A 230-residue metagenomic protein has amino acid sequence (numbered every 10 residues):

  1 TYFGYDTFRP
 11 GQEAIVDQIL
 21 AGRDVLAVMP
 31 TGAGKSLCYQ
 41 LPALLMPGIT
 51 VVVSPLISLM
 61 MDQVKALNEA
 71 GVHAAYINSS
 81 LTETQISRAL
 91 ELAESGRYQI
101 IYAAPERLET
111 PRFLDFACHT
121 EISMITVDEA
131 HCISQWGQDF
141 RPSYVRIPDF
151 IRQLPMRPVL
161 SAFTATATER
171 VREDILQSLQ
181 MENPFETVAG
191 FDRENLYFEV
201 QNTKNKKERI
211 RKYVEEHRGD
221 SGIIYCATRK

Functional and structural regions predicted by a protein language model:
T1-Y2, D6-P10, A14-S36, L44-M46 (+1 more regions): Helicase motor core with emphasis on the C-terminal RecA-like subdomain
V51: Gly/serine-rich nucleotide phosphate-binding loop at the start of the catalytic core of nucleotide/ADP-ribose-handling
S58: Conserved Rossmann-like nucleotide-cofactor binding loop
